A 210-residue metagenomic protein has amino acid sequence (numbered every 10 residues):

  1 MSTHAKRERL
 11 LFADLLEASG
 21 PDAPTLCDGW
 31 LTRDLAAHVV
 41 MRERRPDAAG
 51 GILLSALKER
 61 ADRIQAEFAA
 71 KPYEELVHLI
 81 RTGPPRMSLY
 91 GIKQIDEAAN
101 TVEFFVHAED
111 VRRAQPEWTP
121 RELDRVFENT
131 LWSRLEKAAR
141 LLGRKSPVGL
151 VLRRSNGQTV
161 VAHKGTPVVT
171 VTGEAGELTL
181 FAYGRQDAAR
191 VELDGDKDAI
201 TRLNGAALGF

Functional and structural regions predicted by a protein language model:
M1-D34: Short, extreme N-terminal leader segments that mark the start of a protein/domain
M1-H4, A18-D22, R45-E59, E75-F210: Structured surface interface patches that mediate subunit assembly and partner/cofactor docking
P24-E75: Glycine/small-residue-rich interface belts in oligomeric ring/scaffold proteins and their assembly partners
